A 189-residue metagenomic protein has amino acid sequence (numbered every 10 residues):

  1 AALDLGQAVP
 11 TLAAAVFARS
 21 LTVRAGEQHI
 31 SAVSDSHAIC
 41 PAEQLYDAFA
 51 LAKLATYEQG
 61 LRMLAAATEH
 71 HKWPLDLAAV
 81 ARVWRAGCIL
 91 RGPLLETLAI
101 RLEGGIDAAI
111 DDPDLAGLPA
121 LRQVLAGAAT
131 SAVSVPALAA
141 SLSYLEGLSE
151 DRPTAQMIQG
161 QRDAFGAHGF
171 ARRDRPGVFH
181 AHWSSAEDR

Functional and structural regions predicted by a protein language model:
A1-T130, S134-V135, R189: C-terminal substrate-binding/catalytic lobe of Rossmann-fold NAD(P)-dependent dehydrogenases
Q123-R189: C-terminal amphipathic alpha-helical interaction region
